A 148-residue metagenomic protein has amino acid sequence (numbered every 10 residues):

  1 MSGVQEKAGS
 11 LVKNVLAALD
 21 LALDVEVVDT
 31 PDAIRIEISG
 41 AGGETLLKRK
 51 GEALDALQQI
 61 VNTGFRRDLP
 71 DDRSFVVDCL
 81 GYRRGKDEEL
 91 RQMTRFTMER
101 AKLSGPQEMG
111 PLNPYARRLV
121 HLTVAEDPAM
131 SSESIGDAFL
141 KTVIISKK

Functional and structural regions predicted by a protein language model:
M1-K148: RNA-contacting regions in translation and RNA-metabolism proteins, encompassing KH/S1 modules where present
